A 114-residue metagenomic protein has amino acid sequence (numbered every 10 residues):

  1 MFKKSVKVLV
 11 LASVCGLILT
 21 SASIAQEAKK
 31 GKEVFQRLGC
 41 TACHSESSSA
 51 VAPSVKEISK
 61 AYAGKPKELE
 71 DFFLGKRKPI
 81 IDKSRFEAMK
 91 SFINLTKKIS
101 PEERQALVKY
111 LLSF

Functional and structural regions predicted by a protein language model:
M1-S13: Bacterial N-terminal signal peptides that target proteins for export
L19-A25: Sec/Tat signal peptide C-region and signal peptidase I cleavage site
K32, Q36, S45-G75: Gly/Gly-Pro-rich "capping" loops immediately C-terminal to redox-active cysteine motifs in periplasmic/lumenal
L38-E46, L107, L111: The canonical Cys-X-X-Cys-His
V51-S59, L74-A106: Axial heme c-ligation environment in periplasmic c-type cytochrome domains
F114: Inter-heme linker and motif-flanking segments adjacent to c-type heme-binding CXXCH motifs in c-type cytochromes
